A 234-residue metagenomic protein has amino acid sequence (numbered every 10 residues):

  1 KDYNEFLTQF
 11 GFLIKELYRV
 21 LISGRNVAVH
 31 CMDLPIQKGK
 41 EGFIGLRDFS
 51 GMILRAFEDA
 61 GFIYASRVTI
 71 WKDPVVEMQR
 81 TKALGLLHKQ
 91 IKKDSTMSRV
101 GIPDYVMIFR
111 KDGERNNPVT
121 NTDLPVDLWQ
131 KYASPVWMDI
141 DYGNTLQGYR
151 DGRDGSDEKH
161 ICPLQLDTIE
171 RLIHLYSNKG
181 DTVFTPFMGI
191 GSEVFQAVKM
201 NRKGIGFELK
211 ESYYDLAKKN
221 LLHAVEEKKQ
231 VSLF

Functional and structural regions predicted by a protein language model:
K1-L216: Core catalytic lobe of class I
K218-F234: S-adenosyl-L-methionine
